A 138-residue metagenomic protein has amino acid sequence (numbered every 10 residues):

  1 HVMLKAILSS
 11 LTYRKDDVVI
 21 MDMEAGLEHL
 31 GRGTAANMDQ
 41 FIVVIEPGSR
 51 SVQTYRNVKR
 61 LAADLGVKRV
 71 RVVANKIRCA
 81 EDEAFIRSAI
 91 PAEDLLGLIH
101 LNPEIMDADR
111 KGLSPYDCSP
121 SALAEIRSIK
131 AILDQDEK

Functional and structural regions predicted by a protein language model:
M3, I7-G31: Switch II (G3) loop of P-loop NTPases
T12-V18, N37-T54: Conserved Switch II/interswitch segment of TRAFAC-class P-loop GTPases
M21, V43, R71-A74: Structural beta-sheet core signal
A25, S49, R78: Short, glycine/acidic-enriched loop or turn micro-motifs at the edges of active sites
A63-K138: C-terminal lobe/tail of nucleotide-utilizing enzymes
